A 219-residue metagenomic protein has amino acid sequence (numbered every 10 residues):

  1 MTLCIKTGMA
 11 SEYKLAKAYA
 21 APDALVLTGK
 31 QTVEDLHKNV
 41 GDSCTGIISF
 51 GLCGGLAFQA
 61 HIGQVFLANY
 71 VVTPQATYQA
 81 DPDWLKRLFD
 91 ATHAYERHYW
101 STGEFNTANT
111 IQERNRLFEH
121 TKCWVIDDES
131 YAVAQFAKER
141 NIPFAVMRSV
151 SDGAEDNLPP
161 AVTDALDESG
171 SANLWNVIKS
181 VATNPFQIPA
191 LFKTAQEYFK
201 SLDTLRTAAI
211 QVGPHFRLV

Functional and structural regions predicted by a protein language model:
L3-V219: Glycine-rich phosphate- or other oxyanion-binding loops that anchor nucleotides, phosphorylated ligands
